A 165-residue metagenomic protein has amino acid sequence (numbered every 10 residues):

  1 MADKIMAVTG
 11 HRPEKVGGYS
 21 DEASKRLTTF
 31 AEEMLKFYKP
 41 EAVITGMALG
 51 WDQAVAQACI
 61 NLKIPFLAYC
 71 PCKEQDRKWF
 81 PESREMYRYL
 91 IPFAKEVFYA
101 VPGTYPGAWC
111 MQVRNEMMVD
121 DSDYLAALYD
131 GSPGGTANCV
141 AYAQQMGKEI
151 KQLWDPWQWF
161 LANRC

Functional and structural regions predicted by a protein language model:
M1-C165: Acidic/glycine-enriched connector segments
